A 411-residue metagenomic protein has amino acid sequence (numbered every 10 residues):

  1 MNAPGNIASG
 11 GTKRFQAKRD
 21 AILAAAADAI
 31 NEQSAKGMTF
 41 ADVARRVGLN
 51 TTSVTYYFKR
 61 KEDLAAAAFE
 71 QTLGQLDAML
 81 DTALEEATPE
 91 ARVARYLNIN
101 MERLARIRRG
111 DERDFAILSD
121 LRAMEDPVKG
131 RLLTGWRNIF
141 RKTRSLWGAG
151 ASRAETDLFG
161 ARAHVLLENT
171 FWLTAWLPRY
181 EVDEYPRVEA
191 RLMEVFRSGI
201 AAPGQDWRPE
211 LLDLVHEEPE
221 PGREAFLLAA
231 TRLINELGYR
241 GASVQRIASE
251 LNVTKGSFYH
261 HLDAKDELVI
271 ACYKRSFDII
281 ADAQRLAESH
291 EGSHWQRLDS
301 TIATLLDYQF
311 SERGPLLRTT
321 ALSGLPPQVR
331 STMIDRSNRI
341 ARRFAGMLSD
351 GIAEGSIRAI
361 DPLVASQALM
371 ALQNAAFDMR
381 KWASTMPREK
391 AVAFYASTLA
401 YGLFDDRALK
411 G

Functional and structural regions predicted by a protein language model:
M1-N6, R141-A149, R153, A175-L228 (+3 more regions): C-terminal peripheral helix-coil segments that are non-catalytic and often amphipathic
K18-A27, V43, A68-T72, L76 (+6 more regions): Generic hydrophobic, amphipathic alpha-helix propensity
A21, A29-D63, A67, A229 (+2 more regions): Helix-turn-helix
A67, D81-G110, F159, A271 (+1 more regions): Hydrophobic alpha-helical connector segments
D77, M124-A151, G160-H164, F171 (+2 more regions): Amphipathic alpha-helical packing segments from all-alpha helical-bundle domains
R92, M101-G130, R144, Q309-Q328 (+1 more regions): Amphipathic alpha-helical segments used for helix-helix packing
A94, T156-L167, D299, A303 (+3 more regions): Short, well-structured alpha-helical segments
I302-A303, R313-D335, R339, G346 (+5 more regions): An extended, acidic
